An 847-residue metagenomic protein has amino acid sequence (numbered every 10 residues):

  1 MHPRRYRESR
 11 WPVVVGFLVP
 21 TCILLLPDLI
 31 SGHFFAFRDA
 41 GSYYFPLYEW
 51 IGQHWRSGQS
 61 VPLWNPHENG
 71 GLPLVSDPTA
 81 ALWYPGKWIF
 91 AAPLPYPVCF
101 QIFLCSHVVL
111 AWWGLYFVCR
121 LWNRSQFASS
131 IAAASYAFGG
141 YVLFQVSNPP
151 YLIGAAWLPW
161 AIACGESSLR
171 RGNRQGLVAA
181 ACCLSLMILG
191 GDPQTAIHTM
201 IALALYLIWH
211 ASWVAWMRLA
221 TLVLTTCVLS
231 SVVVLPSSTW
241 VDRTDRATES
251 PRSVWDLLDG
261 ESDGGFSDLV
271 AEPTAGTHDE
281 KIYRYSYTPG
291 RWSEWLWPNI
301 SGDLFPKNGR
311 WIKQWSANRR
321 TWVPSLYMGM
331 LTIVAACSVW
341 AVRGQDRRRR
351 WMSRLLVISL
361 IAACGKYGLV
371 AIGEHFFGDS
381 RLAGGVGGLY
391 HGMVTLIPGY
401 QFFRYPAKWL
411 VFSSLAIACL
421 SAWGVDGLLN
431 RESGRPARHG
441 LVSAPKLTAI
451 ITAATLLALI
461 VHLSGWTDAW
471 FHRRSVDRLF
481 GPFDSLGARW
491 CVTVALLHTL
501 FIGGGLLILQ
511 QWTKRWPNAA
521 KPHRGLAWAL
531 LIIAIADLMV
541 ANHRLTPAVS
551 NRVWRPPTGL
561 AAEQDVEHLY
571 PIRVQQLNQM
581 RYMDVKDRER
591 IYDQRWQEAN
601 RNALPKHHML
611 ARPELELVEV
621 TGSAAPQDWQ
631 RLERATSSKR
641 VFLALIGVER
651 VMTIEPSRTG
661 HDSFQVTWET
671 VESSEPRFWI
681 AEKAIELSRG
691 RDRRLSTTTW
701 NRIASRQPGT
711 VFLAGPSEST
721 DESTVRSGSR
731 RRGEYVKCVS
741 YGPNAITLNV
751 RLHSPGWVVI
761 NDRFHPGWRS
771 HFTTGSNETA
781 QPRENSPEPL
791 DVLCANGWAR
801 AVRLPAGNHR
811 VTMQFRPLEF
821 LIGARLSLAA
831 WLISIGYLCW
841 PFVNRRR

Functional and structural regions predicted by a protein language model:
H2-P766, N777-E778, W840: Conserved luminal/periplasmic juxtamembrane motif of membrane-embedded glycan-processing enzymes
A336, Q345-R348, R816-R847: C-terminal signal-anchor/stop-transfer transmembrane helix together with its immediate cytosolic, Lys/Arg-enriched
G388-G399, C738-A830: Membrane-proximal, cysteine-centered motifs at transmembrane boundaries in secretory-pathway and membrane proteins
